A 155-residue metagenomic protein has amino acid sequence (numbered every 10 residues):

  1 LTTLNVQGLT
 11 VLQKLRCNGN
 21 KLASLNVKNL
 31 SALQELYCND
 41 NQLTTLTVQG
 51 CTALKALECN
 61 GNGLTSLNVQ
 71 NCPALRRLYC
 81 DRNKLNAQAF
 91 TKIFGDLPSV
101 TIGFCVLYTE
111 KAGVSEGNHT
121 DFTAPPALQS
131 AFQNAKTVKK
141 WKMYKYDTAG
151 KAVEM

Functional and structural regions predicted by a protein language model:
L1, L12, L22, L33 (+5 more regions): Conserved hydrophobic position(s) of the canonical leucine-rich repeat
L4, L25-V27, L46, L67-V69 (+1 more regions): Canonical leucine-rich repeat
G8-T10, N18, N29, N39 (+3 more regions): C-terminal capping segment of individual leucine-rich repeats
Q13-C17, Q34-C38, K55-C59, L78-C80 (+1 more regions): Conserved hydrophobic beta-strand positions in leucine-rich repeat
N20, N41, N62, N83 (+1 more regions): Consensus "Asn ladder" position of solenoid repeat domains
N71-M155: Leucine-rich solenoid repeat scaffolds
